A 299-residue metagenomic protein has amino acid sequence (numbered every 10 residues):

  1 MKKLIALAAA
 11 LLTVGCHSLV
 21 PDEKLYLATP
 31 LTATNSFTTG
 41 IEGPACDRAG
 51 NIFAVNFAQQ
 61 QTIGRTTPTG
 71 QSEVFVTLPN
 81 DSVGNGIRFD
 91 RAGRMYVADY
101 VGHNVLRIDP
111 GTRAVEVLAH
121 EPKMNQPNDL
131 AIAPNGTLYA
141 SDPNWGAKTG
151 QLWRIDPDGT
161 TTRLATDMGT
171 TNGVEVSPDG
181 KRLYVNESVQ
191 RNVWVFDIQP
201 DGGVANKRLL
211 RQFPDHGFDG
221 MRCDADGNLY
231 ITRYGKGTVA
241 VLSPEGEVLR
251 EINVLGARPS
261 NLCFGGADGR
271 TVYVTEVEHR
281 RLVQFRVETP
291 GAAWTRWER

Functional and structural regions predicted by a protein language model:
V14-G15: C-terminal motif of bacterial Sec signal peptides marking the signal peptidase cleavage site
L19-T38, K207: A short helix->beta-strand "capping" segment at the edge of beta-propeller domains
N35-I52, L78-D99, N104, E121-T149 (+6 more regions): Beta-rich, blade/repeat-based domains predominating in secreted/periplasmic proteins but also intracellular
A54-V76: Beta-propeller domains
T62-G64, N104-L106, Q151-W153, N192-W194 (+2 more regions): A short loop-to-beta-strand structural motif that recurs across blades of beta-propeller domains
T66-Q71, D109-R113, I155-G159, I198-G202 (+2 more regions): Short loop/turn segments that connect beta-strands within beta-propeller blades
E73-T77, E116-H120, T162-T166, A205-R211 (+2 more regions): Beta-propeller fold detector
N261-R299: Blade-level signature of beta-propeller repeat domains, shared across WD40, Kelch, NHL, RCC1 and BNR/Asp-box propellers
